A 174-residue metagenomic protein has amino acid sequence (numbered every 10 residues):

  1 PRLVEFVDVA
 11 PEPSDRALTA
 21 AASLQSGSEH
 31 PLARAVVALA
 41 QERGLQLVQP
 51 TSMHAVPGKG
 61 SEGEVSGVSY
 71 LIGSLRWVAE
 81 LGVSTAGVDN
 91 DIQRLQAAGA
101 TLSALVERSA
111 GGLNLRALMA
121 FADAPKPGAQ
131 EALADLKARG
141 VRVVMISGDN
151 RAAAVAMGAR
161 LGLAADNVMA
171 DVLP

Functional and structural regions predicted by a protein language model:
R2-P174: Cytosolic catalytic headpiece
